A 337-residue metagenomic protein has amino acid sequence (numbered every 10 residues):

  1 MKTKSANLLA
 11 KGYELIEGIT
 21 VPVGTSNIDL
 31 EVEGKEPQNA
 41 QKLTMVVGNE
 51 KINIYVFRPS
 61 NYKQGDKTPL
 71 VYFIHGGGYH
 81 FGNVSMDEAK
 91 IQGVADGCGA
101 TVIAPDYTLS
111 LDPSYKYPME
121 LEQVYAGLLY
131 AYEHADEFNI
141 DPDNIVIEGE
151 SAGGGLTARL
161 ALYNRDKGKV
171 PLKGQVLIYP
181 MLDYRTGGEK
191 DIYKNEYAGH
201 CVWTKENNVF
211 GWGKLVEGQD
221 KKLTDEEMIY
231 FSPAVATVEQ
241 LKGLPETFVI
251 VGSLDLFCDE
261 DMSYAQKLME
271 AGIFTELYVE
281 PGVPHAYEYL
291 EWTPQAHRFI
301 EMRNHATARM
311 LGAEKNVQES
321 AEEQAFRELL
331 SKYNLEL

Functional and structural regions predicted by a protein language model:
M1-G34, S320-L337: N-terminal targeting or regulatory segments adjacent to alpha/beta-hydrolase or S9 domains
S26-L30, N39, P233: Short secondary-structure boundary micro-motifs
V32-P37, V46-V47: N-terminal signal-anchor transmembrane helix
Q41-L337: Alpha/beta-hydrolase superfamily serine-hydrolase fold, recognizing
